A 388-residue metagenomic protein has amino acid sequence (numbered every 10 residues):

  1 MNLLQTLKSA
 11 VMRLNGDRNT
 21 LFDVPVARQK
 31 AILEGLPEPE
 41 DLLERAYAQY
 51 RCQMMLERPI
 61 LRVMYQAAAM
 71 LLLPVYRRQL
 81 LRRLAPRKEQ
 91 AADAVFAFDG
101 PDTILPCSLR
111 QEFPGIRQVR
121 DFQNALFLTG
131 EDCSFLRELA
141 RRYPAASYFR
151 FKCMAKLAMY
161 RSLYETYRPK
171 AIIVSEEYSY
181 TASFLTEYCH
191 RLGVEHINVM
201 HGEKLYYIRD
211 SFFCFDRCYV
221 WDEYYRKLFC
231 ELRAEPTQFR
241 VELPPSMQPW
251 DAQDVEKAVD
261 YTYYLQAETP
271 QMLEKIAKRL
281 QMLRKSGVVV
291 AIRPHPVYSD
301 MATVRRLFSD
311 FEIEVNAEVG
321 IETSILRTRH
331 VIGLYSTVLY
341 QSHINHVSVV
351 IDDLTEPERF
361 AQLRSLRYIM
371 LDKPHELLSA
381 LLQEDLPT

Functional and structural regions predicted by a protein language model:
M1-T388: Catalytic-core helical/loop segments in enzymes performing group transfer/polymerization on anionic/lipid-linked
